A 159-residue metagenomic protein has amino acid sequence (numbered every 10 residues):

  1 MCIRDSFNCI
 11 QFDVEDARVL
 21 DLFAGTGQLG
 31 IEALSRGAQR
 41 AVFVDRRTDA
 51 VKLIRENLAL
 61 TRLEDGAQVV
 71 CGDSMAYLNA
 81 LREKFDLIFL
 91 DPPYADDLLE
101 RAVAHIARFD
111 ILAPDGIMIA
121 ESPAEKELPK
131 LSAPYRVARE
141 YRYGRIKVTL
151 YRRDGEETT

Functional and structural regions predicted by a protein language model:
M1: Sequence context surrounding c-type heme c attachment/ligation sites in exported
R4-T159: Class I S-adenosyl-L-methionine-dependent methyltransferase catalytic core
